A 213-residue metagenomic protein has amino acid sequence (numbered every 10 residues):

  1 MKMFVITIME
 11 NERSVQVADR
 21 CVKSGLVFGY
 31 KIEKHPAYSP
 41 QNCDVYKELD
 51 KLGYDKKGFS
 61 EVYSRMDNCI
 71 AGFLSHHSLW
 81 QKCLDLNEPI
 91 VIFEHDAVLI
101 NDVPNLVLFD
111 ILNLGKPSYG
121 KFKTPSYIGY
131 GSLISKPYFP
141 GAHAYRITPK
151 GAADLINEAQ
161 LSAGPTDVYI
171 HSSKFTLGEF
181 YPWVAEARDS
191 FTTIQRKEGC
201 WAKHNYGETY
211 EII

Functional and structural regions predicted by a protein language model:
M1-F93, A97-I213: An acidic/histidine-cluster motif and surrounding catalytic segment that typifies divalent-metal-assisted enzyme active
